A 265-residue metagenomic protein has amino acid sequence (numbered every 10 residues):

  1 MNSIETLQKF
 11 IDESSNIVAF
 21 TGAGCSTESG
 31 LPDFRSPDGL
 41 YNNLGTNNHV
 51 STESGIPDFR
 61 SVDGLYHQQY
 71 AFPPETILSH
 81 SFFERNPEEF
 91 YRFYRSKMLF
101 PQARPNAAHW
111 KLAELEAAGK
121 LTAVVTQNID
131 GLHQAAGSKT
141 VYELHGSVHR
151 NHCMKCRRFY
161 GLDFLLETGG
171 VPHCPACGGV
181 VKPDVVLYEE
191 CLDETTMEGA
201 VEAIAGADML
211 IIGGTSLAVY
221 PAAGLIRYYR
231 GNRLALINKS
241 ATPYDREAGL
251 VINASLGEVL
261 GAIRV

Functional and structural regions predicted by a protein language model:
M1-V265: Conserved catalytic core of sirtuin-type NAD+-dependent deacylases
